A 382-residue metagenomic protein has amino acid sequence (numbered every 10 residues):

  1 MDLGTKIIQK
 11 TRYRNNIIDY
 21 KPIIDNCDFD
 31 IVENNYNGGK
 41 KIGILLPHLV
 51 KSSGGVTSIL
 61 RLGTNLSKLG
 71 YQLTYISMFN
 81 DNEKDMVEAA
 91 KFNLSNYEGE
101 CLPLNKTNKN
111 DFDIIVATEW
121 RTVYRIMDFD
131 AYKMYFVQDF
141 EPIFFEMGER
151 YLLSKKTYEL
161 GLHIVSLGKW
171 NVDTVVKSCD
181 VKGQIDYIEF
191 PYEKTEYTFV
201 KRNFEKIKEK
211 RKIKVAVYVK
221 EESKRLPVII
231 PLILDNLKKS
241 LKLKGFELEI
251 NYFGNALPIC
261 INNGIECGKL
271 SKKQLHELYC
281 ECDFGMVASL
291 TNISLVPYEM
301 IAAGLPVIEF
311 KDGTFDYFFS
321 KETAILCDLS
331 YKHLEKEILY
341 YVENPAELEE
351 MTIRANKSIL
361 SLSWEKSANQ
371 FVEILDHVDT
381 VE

Functional and structural regions predicted by a protein language model:
D2-N110, V215-V217, L232, K242-E249 (+3 more regions): N-terminal pre-catalytic "stem/leader" segment of glycosyltransferase-like enzymes
S58, Y75, T174-S178, Y187-N262: Conserved catalytic-core segment of nucleotide-activated headgroup transferases in glycan assembly
L104-N105, M147-V165: Membrane-proximal helix-turn-helix segments that form the acceptor-binding/catalytic region of lipid-linked
R121, R125, F144, L160-Q184: A short, active-site helix/loop in glycosyltransferases that binds the activated sugar's phosphate group
A256, G264-Y279, N292-I293: Conserved active-site histidine-acidic residue motif and adjacent donor-binding/catalytic loop of glycosyltransferases
C280-N292, L305: Acidic donor-binding loop of glycosyltransferase active sites
K321-K332, Y340-P345: Conserved acidic donor-binding segment of nucleotide-sugar-dependent glycosyltransferases
Y340, E347-S361, Q370-E373, H377: A short, well-ordered alpha-helix in the C-terminal region of glycosyltransferases
